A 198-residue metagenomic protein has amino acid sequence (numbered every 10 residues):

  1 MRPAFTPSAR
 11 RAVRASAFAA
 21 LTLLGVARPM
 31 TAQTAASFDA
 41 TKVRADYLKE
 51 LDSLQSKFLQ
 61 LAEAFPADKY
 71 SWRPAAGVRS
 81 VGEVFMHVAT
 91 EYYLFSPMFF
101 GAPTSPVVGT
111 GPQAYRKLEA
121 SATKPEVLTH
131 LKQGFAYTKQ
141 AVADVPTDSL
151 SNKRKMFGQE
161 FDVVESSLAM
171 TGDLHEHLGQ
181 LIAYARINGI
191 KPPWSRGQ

Functional and structural regions predicted by a protein language model:
R2-A17: Bacterial N-terminal signal peptides that target proteins for export
A15-V26: Bacterial N-terminal signal peptides
A27-T34: Boundary at the C-terminal end of the N-terminal hydrophobic targeting segment
T34-L54: Short N-terminal segments immediately surrounding and downstream of signal-peptide cleavage
L48-D52, L59, K69-Q113, K155-Q198: Short, contiguous alpha-helical
S53, K57-Q60, A64, Q133 (+2 more regions): Solvent-exposed, charged/polar functional surfaces in cytosolic regulatory/catalytic domains
A64-S71, Q140-S151, I187-P192: Surface-exposed helix-capping loop/turn segments at secondary-structure junctions
Y115-R154, D162-L174: Acidic/histidine-rich alpha-helical segments that form the ligand environment of transition-metal centers
